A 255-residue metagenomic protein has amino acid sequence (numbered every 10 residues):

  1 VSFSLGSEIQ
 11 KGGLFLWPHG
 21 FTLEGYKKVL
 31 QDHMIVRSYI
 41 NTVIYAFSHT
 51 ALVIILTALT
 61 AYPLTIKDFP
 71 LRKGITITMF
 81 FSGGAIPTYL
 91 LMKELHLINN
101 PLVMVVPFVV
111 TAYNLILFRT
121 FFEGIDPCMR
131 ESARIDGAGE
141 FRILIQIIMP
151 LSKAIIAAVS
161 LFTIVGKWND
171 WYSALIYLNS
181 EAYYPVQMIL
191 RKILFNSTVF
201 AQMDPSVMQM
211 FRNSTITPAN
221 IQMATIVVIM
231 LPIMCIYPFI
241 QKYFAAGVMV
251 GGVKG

Functional and structural regions predicted by a protein language model:
V1-G255: A hydrophobic, multi-pass inner-membrane permease signature
